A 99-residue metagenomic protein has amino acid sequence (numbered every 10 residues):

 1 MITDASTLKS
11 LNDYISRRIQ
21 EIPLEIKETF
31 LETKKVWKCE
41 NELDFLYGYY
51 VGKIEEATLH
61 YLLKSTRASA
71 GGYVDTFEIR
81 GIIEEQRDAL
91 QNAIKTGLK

Functional and structural regions predicted by a protein language model:
M1-K34: Short terminal alpha-helical segments
R17, E56, H60, A89-N92: A generic structural signal for well-ordered alpha-helical segments enriched in polar/charged residues
I22-I26, F30, K34, T58-S69 (+2 more regions): Long, hydrophobic, amphipathic alpha-helical segments used as structural scaffolds
V36-C39: Amphipathic alpha-helical segments that form the core helices of the histone-fold
N41-G81: Amphipathic protein-protein interaction modules
S69-K99: Amphipathic alpha-helical binding modules
